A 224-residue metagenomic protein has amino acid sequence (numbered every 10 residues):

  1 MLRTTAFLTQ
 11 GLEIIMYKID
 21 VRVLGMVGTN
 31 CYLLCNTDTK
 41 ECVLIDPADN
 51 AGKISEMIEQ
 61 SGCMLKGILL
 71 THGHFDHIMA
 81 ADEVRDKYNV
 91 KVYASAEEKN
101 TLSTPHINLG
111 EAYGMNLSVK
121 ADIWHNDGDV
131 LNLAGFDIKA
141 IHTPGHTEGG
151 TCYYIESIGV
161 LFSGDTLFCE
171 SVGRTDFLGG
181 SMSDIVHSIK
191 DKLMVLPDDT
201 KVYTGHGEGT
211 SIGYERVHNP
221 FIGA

Functional and structural regions predicted by a protein language model:
R3-I15: Short, Lys/Arg-enriched N-terminal segments with co-localized hydrophobic residues within the first ~10-30 amino acids
E13-S61, C152-G164: Conserved beta-strand hairpin/beta-sheet module of binuclear metal-dependent hydrolase folds, prominently
L34, T71, T143: Conserved S/T- and glycine-rich ATP-binding loop of Class I adenylate-forming
V43, L69, V92, F162 (+1 more regions): Residue-level marker for buried hydrophobic side chains located in beta-strands that build the well-ordered beta-sheet
V43-I45, G67-L69, A140-H142: Short catalytic-loop micro-motif centered on adjacent basic/acidic residues
D49-L133, V217-F221: Active-site HxH/HxHxD metal-binding segment of metal-dependent hydrolases
C63, L109-E111, F136-A224: Metallo-beta-lactamase
